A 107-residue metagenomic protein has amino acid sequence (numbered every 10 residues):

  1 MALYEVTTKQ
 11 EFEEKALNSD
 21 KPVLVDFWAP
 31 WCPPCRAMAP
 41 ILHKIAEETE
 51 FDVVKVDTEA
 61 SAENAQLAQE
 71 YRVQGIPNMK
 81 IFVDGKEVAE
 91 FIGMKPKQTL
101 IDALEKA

Functional and structural regions predicted by a protein language model:
Y4-P22: A short beta-strand-turn-helix
V6-T7, F27, L42-A46, E50-N64: Thiol-based oxidoreductase modules, predominantly thioredoxin-like and allied folds used for disulfide exchange
Q10-E11, A62, Q98: Acidic phosphotransfer microenvironment of two-component signaling modules
K21, F27-W31, G75: Short pre-active-site segment immediately N-terminal to redox-active cysteine/selenocysteine motifs in thiol-based
F27-I41: Conserved redox-active cysteine motifs that mediate thiol-disulfide chemistry, especially di-cysteine Cys-X(1-2)-Cys
Q66, E70-R72: Mid-chain, well-packed structural core segment of small domains
G75, I81-A107: Non-catalytic, surface beta->alpha helical segment in thiol-disulfide oxidoreductase systems
